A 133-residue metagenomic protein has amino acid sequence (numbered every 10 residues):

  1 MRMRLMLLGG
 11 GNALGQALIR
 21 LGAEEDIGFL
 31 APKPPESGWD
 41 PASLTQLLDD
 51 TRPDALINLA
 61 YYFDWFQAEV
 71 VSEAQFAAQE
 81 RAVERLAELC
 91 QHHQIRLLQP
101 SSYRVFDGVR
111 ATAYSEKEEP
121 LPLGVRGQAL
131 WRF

Functional and structural regions predicted by a protein language model:
R2-E24: N-terminal Rossmann NAD(P)H-binding glycine-rich loop of SDR-like oxidoreductase domains
L8, L56-Y62, L97-Y103: SDR active-site strand-loop-helix element
G15, W65-F66, F106-G108: Glycine/Thr-rich phosphate-binding loops of Rossmann-like dinucleotide-binding domains
A23, I27-L47: Adenosine-cofactor binding site in Rossmann-like domains, unifying the SAM/SAH pocket of S-adenosylmethionine-dependent
P41-E80, L89-Q91: NAD(P)H-binding glycine-rich loop region in Rossmannoid oxidoreductase-like domains and their noncatalytic homologs
E84-L123: Conserved Rossmann-fold NAD(P)-dependent oxidoreductase catalytic core, especially the SDR/UDP-sugar
L121-F133: Active-site Tyr-X1-5-Lys
